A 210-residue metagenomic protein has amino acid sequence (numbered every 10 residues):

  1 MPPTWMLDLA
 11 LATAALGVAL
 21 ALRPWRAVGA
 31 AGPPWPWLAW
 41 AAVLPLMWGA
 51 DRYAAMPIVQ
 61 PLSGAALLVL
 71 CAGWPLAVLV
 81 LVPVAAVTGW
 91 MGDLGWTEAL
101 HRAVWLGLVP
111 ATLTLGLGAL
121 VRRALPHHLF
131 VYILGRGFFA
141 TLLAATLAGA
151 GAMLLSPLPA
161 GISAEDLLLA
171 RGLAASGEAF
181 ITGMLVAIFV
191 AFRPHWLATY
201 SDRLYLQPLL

Functional and structural regions predicted by a protein language model:
M1-L67: Hydrophobic transmembrane alpha-helices
M1-P2, A10-W25, A30-P34, A160-L210: Alpha-helical transmembrane segments and their cytosolic interface
T4, V121-A191: Membrane-embedded alpha-helical hairpins and interfacial helices in multi-pass inner-membrane proteins
A10-V18, L38-V43, V69, L81-V82 (+3 more regions): Hydrophobic alpha-helical membrane segments, chiefly transmembrane helices and signal peptide h-regions, characterized
A15-A21, T88-E98, R102-A152: Short helix-perturbing small/polar motifs within transmembrane alpha-helices
W25-V28, Y53, W90, L94 (+7 more regions): Membrane-interface elements of multi-pass transporters and channels
P34-A42, S63, V78-V82, L100 (+3 more regions): Hydrophobic alpha-helical transmembrane segments
L46-A111: Alpha-helical membrane segments and adjacent membrane-interface helices in multi-pass membrane proteins
